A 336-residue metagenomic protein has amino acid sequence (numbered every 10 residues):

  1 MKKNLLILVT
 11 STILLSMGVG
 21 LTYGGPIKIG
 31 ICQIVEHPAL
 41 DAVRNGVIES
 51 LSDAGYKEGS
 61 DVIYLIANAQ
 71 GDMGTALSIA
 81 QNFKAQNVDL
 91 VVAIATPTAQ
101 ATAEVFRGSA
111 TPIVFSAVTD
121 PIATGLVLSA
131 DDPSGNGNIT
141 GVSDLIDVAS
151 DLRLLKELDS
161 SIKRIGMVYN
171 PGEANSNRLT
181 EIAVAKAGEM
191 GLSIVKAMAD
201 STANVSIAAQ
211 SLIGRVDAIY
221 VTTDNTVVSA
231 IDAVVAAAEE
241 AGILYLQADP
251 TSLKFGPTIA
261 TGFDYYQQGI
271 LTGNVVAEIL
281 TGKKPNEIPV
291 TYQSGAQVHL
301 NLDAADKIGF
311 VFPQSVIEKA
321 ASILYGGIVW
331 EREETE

Functional and structural regions predicted by a protein language model:
K2-V9, G18-E336: Short hydrophobic alpha-helices and adjacent helix-cap/hinge residues
T12-I13: Repetitive helical segments and hydrophobic/amphipathic motifs
